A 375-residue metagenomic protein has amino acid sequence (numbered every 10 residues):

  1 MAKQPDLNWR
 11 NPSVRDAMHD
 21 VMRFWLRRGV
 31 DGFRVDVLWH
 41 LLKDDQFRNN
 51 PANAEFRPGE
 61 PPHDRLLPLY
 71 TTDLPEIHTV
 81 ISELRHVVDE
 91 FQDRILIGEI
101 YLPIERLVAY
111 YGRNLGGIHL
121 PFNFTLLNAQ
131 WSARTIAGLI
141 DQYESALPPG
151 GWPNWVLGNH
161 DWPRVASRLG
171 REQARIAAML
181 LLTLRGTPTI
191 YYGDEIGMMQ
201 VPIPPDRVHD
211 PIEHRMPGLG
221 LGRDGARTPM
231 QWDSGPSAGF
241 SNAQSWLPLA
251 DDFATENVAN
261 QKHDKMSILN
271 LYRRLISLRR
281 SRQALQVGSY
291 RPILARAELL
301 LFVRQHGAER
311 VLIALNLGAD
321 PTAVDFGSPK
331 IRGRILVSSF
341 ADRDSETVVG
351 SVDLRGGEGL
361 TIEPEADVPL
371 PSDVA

Functional and structural regions predicted by a protein language model:
M1-A375: Active-site and adjacent substrate-binding regions of carbohydrate-active enzymes
